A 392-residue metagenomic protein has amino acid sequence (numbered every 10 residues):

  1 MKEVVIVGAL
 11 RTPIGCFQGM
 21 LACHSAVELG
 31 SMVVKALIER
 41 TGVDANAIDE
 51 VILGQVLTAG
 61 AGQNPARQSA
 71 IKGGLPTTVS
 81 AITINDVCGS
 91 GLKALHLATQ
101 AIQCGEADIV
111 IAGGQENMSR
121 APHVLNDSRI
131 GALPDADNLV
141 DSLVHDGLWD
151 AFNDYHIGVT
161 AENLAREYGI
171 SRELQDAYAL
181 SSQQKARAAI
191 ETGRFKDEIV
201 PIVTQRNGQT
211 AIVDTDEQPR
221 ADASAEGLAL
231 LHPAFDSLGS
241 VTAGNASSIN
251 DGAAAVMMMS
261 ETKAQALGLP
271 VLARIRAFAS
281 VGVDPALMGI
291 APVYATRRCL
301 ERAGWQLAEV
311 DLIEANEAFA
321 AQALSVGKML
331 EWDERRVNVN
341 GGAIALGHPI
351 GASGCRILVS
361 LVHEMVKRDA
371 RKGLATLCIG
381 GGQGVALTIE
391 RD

Functional and structural regions predicted by a protein language model:
M1-A61, P65-G73, T77-S80, T160-R172 (+5 more regions): Conserved active-site "lid/cap" helical segment
M1-H24, L139-V140, S224-I290, Y294 (+4 more regions): Condensing-enzyme catalytic core mediating Claisen C-C bond formation in acyl metabolism
L10-T12, A22-M32, R40, L174-A266 (+2 more regions): N-terminal extracellular/periplasmic Venus flytrap/periplasmic-binding protein-like
N46-G54, S80-N85, V110-Q115, L174-S181 (+5 more regions): Beta-strand segments within the central parallel beta-sheet cores of soluble alpha/beta enzyme folds
Q55-V110, F152-H156, D222-S248, M329-R356 (+2 more regions): Conserved catalytic cysteine-centered active-site region of acyl-thioester-dependent Claisen-condensing enzymes
I84-E116, V159, A165-R194, A255-T262 (+3 more regions): Active-site-proximal alpha-helical scaffold in enzymes
I109-N163: Flexible glycine-/small-residue-enriched beta->alpha junction loops that bind anionic phosphate/pyrophosphate groups
T160-E162, E198, R206, R276-A345: Active-site pocket-lining segment
